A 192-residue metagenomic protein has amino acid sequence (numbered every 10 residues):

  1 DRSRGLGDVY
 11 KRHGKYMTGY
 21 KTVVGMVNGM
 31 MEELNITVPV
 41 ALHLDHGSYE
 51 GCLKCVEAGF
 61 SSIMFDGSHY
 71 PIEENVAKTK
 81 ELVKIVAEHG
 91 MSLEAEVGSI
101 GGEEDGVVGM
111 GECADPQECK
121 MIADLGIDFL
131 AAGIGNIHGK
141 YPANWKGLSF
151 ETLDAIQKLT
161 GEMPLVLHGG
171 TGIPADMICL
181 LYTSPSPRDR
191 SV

Functional and structural regions predicted by a protein language model:
D1-Y10, Y182-V192: Single conserved hydrophobic/aromatic residue that forms the stacking wall/gate of nucleotide- or nucleobase-binding
D8, V40-L44, I63-F65, L93-A95 (+2 more regions): Hydrophobic faces of well-ordered beta-strands that scaffold small-molecule active sites in alpha/beta enzyme cores
K11-G51: Active-site cofactor/substrate anionic-group-binding motifs, chiefly glycine- and Lys/Arg-rich phosphate-binding loops
G29, E33, Y49-H69, K78 (+3 more regions): Alpha/beta enzyme core
E50-K54, G172-L180: Catalytic cores of alpha/beta
F65-I72, S184, R188-R190: Glycine-rich phosphate-binding active-site loops on the catalytic face of alpha/beta enzymes
E151, A175-L180, S184, R188: Flexible, acidic glycine-rich loops studded with aromatic residues
